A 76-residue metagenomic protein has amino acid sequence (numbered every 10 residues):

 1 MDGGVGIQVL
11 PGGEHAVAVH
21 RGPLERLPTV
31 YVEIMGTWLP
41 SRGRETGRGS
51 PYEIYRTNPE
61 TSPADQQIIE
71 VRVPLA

Functional and structural regions predicted by a protein language model:
M1-A76: A solvent-exposed interaction/effector surface
